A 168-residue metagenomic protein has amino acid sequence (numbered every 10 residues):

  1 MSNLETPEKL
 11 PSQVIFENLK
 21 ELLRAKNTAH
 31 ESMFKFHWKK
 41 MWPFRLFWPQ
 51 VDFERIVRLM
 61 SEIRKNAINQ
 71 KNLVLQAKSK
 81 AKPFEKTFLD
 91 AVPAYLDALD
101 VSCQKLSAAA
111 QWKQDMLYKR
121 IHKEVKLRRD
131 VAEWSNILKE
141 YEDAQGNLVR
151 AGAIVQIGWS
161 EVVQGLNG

Functional and structural regions predicted by a protein language model:
M1-E31: Cytosolic juxtamembrane helix and N-cap/initiation of the first transmembrane helix
S2, E161-G168: Short acidic DE-rich linear segments
K9-K20, F53-V57, K86-L99: Short, charge/polar-rich alpha-helical segments
R24-T87, E124-W159: Alpha-helical segments in soluble extracytoplasmic regions
A77-A110: Extended amphipathic alpha-helical interaction segments
S107-A132: Polar/charged, Q/E/K-enriched amphipathic alpha-helical segments with strong coiled-coil propensity that act as
